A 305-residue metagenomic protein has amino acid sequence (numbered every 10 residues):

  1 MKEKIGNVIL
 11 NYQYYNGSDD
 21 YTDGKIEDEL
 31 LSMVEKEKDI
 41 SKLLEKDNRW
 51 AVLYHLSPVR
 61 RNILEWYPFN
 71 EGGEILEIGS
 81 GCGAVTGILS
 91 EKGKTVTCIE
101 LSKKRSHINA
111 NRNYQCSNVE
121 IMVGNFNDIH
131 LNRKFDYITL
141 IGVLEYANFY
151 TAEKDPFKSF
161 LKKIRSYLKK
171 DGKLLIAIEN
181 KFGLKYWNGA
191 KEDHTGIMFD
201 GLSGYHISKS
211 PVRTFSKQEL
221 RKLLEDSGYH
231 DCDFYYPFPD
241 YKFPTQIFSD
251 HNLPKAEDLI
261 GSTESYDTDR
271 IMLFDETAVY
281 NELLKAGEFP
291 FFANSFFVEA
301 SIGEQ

Functional and structural regions predicted by a protein language model:
M1-E35: N-terminal auxiliary segments of SAM/dcSAM-dependent transferases
C82-G93: Conserved SAM-binding loop of SAM-dependent methyltransferases across substrates and taxa, primarily the Class I
K92-E120, N125-N127: Class I SAM-dependent methyltransferase SAM/SAH-binding core
H130-I138: A short acidic, Gly/Pro-enriched loop at the edge of an enzyme's catalytic core that lines a small-molecule cofactor
D155-K173: A short glycine-rich, Lys/Arg-flanked "PGG" loop and its adjoining helix->strand segment in the class I
L175-M198: Conserved class I S-adenosyl-L-methionine
S210-G228, C232-F234: Short alpha-helix
E219, D233, P237-Q305: Rossmann-like AdoMet/SAM-dependent catalytic core
